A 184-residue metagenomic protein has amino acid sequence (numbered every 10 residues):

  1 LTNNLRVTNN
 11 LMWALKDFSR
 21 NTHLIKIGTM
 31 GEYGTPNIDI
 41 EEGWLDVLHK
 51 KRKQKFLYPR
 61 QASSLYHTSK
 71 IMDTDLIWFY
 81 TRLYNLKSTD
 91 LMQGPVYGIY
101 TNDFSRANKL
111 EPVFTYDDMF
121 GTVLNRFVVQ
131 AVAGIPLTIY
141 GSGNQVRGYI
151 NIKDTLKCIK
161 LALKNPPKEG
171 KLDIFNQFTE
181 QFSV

Functional and structural regions predicted by a protein language model:
T2-V7, S64, T68-S69: Glycine-rich NAD(P)-binding loop of the Rossmann-fold in SDR/ketoreductase-type enzymes
T8-N9, I71-W78, K157: Conserved active-site helix of classical SDR/Rossmann-fold NAD(P)-dependent CH-OH oxidoreductases
N9-L65, T89-L91: Conserved Rossmann-fold NAD(P)-dependent oxidoreductase catalytic core, especially the SDR/UDP-sugar
K16-F18, L65, L76-K87, V129-Q130: Active-site-adjacent segment of SDR/Rossmann-fold oxidoreductases
G28-T29, T74-F114, T138: Conserved beta-loop-beta element that borders a ligand/cofactor-binding pocket
L45-F56, V96, N102, N108 (+2 more regions): A short C-terminal helix-loop "cap" of Rossmann-like NAD(P)-dependent dehydrogenase/epimerase domains
V96-Y100, K109-F114, I139-Y149, L172-V184: Glycine-rich Rossmann NAD(P)(H)-binding loop
F104, L124-T138, R147-F175, E180: Alpha-helical substrate-binding/gating segment
